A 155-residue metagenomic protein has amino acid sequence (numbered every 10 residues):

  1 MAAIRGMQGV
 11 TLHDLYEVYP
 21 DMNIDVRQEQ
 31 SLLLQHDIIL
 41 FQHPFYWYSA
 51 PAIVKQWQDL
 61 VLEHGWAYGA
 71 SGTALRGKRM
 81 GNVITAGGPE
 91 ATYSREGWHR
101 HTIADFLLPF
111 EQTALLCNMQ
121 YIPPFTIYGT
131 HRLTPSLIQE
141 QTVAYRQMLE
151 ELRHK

Functional and structural regions predicted by a protein language model:
M1-Y68, V143-K155: N-terminal beta1-alpha1-beta2 submodule of the flavodoxin-like/Rossmannoid cofactor-binding fold
R5, E111-K155: Glycine-rich phosphate/pyrophosphate-binding loop and the adjoining helix
T11-H13, L40, G81-V83, I122-F125: Hydrophobic/aromatic beta-strand patches that form the interior of the parallel beta-sheet core in alpha/beta enzyme
P20-M22, E90, H131: Generic structural signal for helix capping and beta-alpha/helix-loop junctions
I24-D25, R95-E96, L133-L137: Short, solvent-exposed loop/turn segments at secondary-structure boundaries
Y46-W47, G87-P89, G129: Short, solvent-exposed loop/turn segments at secondary-structure junctions
H64-L75, L116: Short, acidic/small-residue loops that bind anionic groups at enzyme active sites
R76-I122: Short, glycine-/small-residue-rich phosphate/pyrophosphate-handling segment
